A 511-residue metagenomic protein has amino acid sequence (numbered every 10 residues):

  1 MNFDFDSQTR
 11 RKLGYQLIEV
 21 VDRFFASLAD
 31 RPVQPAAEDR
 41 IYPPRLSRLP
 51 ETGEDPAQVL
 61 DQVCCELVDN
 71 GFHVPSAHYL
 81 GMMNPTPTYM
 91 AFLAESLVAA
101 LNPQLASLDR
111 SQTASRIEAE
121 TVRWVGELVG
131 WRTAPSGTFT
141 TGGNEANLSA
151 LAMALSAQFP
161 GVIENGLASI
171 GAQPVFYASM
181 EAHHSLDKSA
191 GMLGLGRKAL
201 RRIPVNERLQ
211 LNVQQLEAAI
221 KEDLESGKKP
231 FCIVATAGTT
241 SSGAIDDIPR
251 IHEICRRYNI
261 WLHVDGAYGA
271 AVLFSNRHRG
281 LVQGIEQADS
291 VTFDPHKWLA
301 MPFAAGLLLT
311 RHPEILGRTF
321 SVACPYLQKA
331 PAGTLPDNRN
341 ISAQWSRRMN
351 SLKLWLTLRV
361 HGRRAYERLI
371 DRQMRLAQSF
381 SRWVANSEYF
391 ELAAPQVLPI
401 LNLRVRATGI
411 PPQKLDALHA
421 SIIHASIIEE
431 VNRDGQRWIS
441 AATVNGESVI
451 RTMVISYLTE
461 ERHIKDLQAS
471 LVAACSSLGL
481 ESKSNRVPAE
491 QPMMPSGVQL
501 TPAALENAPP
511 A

Functional and structural regions predicted by a protein language model:
M1-A134, R433, R437, M453-I455 (+2 more regions): N-terminal entrance/gating region of PLP-dependent enzymes' catalytic architecture
T113, A146-G317, P502: Conserved PLP-enzyme active-site core in the AAT-like
V125-M153, R201-P204: Short loop-beta-helix segment that forms the pyridoxal 5′-phosphate
T133-A134, A394-P399, T443-V449: Short Gly/Ser/Thr- and Asp/Glu-enriched loop/turn motifs at secondary-structure junctions
P135, E388-L392, Q436-A441: A short linear hydrophobic-aromatic micro-motif
T239, Y258, Q283-E388: Active-site C-terminal subdomain of aminotransferase-like
E391-V431: Conserved PLP-binding catalytic core of the aspartate aminotransferase-like
A441-A511: PLP-dependent enzyme catalytic core of the Aspartate aminotransferase-like
